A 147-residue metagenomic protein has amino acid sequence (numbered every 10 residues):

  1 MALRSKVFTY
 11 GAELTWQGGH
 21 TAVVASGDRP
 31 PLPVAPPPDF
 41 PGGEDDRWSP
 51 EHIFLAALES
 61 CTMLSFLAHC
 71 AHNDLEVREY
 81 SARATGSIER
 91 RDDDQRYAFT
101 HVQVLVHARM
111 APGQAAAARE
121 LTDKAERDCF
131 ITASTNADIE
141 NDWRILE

Functional and structural regions predicted by a protein language model:
M1-A56, L67-E147: Extended beta-strand/beta-hairpin segments
C61-T62: Alpha-helical metal-binding/catalytic segments enriched in His/Glu/Asp
